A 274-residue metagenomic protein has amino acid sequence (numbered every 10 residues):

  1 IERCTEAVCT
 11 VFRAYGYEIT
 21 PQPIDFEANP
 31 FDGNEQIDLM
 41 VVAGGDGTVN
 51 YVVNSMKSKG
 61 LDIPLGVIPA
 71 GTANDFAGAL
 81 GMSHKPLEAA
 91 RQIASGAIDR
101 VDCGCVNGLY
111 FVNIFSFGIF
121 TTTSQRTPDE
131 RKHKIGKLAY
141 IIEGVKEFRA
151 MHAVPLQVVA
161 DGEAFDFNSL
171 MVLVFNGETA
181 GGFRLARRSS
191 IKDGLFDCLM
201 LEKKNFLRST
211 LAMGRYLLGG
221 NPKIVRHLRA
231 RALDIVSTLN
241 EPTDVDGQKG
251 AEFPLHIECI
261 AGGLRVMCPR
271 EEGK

Functional and structural regions predicted by a protein language model:
I1-A43, N50, N54-S55, E88 (+2 more regions): ATP/NTP phosphate-donor binding region
A43-G45, I68-A70: Glycine-rich beta-strand-to-loop/alpha-helix junction loops that act as flexible
P64-G66: Proline-centered loop/turn at the N-terminus of a beta-strand
T72-N113: Short, glycine-/small-residue-rich phosphate/pyrophosphate-handling segment
D102-K146, A150: Conserved anion/nucleotide-ligand pocket segment
S116, L173-L185, K249: Glycine-rich phosphate/pyrophosphate-binding beta-alpha loops
R131-A139, A180-R184, R188-R208: Gly/Ser/Thr-rich active-site loops/lids in small-molecule metabolic enzymes that frequently grip phosphoryl groups
A160, A164-D166, S190, M200-K274: ATP/nucleoside-binding phosphotransfer catalytic cores, i.e., glycine-rich phosphate-binding loops
